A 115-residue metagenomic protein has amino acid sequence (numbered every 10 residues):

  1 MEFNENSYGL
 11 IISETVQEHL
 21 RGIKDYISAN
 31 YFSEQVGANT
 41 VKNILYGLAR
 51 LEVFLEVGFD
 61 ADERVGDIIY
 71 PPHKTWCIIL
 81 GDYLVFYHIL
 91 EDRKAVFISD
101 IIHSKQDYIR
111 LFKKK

Functional and structural regions predicted by a protein language model:
M1-H73: Basic, Lys/Arg-enriched alpha-helical interface segments
F3, W76-K115: Enriched for short, Lys/Arg-rich terminal
